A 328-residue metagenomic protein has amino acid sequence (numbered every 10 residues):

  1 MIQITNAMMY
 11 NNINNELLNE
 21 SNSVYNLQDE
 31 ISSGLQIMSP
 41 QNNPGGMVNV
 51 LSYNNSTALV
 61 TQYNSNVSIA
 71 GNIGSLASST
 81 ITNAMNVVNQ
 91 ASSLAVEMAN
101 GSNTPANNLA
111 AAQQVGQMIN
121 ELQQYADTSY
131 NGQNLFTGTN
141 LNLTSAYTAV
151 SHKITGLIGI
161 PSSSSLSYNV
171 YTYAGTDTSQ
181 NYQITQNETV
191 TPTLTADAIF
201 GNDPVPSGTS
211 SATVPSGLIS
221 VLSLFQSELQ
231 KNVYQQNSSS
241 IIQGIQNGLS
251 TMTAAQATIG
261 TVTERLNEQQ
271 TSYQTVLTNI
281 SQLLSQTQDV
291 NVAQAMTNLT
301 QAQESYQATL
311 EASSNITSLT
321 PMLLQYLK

Functional and structural regions predicted by a protein language model:
M1-A58, N187, E311-K328: Short, compositionally biased, intrinsically disordered N-terminal export/targeting signals, typified by the non-Sec
I2-N6, Y10, T271-K328: Proline-poor, low-complexity alpha-helical tail modules
E20-S33, N86-A91, Q246, S272-L283: Extended, amphipathic, non-transmembrane alpha-helical segments
V24, Q28-I31, A126-T251, Q256-T258 (+1 more regions): Polar, low-complexity export/assembly segments characteristic of proteins that are secreted or assemble on the cell
Q36, Q41-V48, S239-S240, I245-Q282: Extended, non-globular alpha-helical segments
P40-N43, G74, G101-L109, Q235 (+2 more regions): Short, surface-exposed loop/turn segments at secondary-structure junctions
V60-N107: Long, contiguous alpha-helical "rod/stalk" segments
N108-Q113, S239-Q243, N267, M296-T300: Short, charged, amphipathic alpha-helical segments
